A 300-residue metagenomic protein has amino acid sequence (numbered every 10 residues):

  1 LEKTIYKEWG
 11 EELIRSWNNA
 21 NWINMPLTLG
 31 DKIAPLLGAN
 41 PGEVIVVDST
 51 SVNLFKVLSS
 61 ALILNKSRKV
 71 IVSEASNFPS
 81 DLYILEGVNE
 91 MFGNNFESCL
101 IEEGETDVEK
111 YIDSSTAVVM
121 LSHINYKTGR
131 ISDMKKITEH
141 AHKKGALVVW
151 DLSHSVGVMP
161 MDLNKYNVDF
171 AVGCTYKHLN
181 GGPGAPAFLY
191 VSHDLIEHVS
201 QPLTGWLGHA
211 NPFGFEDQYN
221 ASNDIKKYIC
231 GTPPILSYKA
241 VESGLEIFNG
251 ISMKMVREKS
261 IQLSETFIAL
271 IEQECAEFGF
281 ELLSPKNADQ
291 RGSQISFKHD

Functional and structural regions predicted by a protein language model:
L1-D300: Pyridoxal 5′-phosphate
